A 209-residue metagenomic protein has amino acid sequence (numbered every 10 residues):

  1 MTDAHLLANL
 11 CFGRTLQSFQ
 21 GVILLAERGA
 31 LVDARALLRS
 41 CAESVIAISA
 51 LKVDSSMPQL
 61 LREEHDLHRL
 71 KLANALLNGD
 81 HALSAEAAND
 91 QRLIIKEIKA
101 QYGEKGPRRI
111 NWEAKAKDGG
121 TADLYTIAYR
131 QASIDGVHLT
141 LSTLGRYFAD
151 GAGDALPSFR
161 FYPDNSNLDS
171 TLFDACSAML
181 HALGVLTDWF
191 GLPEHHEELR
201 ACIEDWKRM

Functional and structural regions predicted by a protein language model:
M1-M209: A cross-kingdom marker of C-terminal helix-rich interaction/assembly modules
